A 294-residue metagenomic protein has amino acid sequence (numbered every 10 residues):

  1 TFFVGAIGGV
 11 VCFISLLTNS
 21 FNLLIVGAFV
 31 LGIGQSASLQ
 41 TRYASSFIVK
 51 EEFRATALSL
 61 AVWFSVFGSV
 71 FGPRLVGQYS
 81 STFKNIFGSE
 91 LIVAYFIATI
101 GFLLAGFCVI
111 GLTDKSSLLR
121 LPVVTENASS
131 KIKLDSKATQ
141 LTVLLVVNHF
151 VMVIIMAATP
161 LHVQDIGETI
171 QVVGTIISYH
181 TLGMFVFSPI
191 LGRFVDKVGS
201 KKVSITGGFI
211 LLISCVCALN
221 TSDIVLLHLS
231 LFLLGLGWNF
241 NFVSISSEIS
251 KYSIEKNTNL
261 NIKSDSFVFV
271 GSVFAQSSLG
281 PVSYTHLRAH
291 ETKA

Functional and structural regions predicted by a protein language model:
G5-L17, L211-S222: C-terminal ends and interior cores of transmembrane alpha-helices in multi-pass membrane transporters/permeases
N22-S36, L227-F240: Hydrophobic core of transmembrane alpha-helices in multi-pass small-molecule transporters, especially MFS/SLC-type
A37-V49, F240-S253: Intracellular juxtamembrane helix-capping segments at the cytosolic ends of symmetry-related transmembrane helices
L58-R74, F267-A275: Glycine-rich segments within core transmembrane alpha-helices of 12-TM secondary carriers
T99-R120: C-terminal membrane-cytosol helix-exit motif in multi-pass small-molecule transporters
A157-Q171: Short amphipathic helix-loop junctions that connect adjacent transmembrane helices in Major Facilitator Superfamily/SLC
S188-V198: Helix-to-loop junctions at the C-terminal end of transmembrane segments in multipass secondary transporters
T285-A294: Conserved small/polar residues in nucleotide/adenosyl-binding loops
